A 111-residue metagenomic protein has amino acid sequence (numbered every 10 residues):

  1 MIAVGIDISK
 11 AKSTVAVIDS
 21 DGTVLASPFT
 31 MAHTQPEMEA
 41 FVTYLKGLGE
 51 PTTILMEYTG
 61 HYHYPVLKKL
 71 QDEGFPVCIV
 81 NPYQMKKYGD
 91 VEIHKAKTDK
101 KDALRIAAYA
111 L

Functional and structural regions predicted by a protein language model:
M1-L111: Phosphate- and other anionic-substrate recognition elements at nucleic-acid/protein interfaces
